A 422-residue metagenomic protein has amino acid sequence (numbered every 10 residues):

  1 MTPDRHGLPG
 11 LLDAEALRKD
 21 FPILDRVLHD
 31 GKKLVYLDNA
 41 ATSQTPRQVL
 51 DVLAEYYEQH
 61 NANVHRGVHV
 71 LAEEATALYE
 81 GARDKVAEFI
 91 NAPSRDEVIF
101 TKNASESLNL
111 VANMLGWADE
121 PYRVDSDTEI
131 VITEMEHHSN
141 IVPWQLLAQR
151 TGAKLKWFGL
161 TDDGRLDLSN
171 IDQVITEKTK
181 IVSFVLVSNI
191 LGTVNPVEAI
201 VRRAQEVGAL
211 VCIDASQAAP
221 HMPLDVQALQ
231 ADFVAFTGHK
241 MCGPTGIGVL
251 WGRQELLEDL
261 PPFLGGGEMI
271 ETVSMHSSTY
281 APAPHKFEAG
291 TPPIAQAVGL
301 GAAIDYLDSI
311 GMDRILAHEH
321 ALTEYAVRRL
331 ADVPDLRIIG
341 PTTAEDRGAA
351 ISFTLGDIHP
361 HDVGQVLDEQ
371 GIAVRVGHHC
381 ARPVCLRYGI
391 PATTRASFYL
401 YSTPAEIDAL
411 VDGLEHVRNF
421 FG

Functional and structural regions predicted by a protein language model:
M1-G422: Pyridoxal 5′-phosphate
